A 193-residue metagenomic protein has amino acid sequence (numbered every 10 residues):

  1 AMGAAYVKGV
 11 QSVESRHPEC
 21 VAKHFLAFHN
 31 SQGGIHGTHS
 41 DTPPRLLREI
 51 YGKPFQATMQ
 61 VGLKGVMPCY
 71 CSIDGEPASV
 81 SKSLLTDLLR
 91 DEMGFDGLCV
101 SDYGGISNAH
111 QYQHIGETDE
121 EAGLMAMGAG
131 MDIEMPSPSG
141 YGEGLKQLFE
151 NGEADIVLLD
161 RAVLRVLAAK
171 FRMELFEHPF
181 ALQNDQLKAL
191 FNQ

Functional and structural regions predicted by a protein language model:
A1-Q193: Glycoside hydrolase catalytic-domain context in secreted enzymes
